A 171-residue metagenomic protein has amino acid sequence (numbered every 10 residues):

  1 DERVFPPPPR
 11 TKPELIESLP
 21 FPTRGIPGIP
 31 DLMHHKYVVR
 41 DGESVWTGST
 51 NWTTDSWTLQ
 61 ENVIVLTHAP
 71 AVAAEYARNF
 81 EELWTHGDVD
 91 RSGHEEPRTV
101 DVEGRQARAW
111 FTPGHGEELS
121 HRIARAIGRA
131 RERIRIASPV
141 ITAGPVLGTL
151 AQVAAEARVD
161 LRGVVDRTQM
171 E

Functional and structural regions predicted by a protein language model:
D1-E171: Charged, low-complexity intrinsically disordered terminal segments
